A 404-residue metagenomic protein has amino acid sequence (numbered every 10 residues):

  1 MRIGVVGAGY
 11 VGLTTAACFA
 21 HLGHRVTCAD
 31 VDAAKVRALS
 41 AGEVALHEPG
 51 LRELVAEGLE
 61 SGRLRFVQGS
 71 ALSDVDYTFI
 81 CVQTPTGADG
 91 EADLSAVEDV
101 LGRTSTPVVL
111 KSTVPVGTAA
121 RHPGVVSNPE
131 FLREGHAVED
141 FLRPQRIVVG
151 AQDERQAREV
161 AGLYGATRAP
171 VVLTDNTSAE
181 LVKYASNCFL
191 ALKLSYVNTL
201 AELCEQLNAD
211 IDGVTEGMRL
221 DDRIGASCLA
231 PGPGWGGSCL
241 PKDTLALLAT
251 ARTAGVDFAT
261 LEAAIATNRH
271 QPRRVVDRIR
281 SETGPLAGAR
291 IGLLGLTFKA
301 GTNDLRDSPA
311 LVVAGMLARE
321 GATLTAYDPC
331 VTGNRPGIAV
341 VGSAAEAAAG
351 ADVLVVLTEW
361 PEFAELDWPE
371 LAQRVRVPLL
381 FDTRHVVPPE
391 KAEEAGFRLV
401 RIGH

Functional and structural regions predicted by a protein language model:
M1-H404: Structural/interface elements that position substrates and couple domains in central-metabolism enzymes
